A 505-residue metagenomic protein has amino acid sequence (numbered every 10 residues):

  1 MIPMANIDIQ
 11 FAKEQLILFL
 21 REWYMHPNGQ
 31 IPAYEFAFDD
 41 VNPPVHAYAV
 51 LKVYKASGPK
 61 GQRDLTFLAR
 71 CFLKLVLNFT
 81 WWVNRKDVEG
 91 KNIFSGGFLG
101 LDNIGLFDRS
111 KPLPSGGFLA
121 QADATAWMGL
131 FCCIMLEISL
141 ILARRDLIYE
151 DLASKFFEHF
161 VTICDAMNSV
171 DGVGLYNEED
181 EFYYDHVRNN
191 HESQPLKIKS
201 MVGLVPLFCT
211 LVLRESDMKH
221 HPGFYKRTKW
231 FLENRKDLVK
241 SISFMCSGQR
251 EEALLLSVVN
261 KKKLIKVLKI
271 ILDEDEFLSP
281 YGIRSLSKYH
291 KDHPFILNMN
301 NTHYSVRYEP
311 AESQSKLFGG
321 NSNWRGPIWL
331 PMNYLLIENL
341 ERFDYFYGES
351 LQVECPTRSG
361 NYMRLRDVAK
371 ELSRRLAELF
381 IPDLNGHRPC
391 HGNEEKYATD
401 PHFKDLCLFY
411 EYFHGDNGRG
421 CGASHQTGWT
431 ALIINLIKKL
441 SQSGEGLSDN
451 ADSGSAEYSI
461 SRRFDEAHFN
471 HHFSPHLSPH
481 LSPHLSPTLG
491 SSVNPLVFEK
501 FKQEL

Functional and structural regions predicted by a protein language model:
M1-L477, L481-L505: Acidic, mature catalytic/reactive cores of soluble proteins
